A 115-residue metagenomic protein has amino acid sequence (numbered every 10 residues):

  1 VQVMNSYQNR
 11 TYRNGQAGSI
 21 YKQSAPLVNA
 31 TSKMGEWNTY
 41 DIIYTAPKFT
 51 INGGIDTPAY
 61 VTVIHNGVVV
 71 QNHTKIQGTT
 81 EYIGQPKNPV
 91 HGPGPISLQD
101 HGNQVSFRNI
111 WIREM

Functional and structural regions predicted by a protein language model:
V1-M115: Carbohydrate-interacting regions of secretory-pathway proteins
